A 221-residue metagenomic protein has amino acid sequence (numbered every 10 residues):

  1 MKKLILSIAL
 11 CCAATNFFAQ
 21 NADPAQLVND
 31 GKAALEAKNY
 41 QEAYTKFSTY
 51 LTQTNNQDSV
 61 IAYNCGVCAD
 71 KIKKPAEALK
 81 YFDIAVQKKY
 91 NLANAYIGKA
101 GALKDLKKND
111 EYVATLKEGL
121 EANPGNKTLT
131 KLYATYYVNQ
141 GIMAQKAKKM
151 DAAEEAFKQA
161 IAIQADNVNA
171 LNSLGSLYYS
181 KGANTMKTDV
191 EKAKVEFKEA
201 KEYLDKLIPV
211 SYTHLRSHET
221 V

Functional and structural regions predicted by a protein language model:
K2, F17-A62: N-terminal leader/linker segments that initiate helical-solenoid repeat arrays
E36-A37, K71, D105-L106, N139 (+2 more regions): Register position in tetratricopeptide repeats
N55-N56, Y90, P124, A165 (+1 more regions): Short coil turns that delineate tetratricopeptide repeat
Y63-N64, G98, L132, N139 (+2 more regions): Canonical tetratricopeptide repeat
K146, Y179-Y203: Short coil/linker segments at helix-helix boundaries
H214-V221: Single conserved hydrophobic/aromatic residue that forms the stacking wall/gate of nucleotide- or nucleobase-binding
